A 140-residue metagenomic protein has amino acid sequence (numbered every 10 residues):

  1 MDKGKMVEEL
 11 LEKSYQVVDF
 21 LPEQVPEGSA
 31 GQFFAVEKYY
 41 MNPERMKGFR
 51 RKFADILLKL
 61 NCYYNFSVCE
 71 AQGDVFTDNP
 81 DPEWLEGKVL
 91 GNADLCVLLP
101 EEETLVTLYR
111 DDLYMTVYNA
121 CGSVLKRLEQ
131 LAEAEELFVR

Functional and structural regions predicted by a protein language model:
M1-Y114, N119-R140: Structured alpha/beta or helical-core interaction and ligand-binding surfaces enriched in interleaved
